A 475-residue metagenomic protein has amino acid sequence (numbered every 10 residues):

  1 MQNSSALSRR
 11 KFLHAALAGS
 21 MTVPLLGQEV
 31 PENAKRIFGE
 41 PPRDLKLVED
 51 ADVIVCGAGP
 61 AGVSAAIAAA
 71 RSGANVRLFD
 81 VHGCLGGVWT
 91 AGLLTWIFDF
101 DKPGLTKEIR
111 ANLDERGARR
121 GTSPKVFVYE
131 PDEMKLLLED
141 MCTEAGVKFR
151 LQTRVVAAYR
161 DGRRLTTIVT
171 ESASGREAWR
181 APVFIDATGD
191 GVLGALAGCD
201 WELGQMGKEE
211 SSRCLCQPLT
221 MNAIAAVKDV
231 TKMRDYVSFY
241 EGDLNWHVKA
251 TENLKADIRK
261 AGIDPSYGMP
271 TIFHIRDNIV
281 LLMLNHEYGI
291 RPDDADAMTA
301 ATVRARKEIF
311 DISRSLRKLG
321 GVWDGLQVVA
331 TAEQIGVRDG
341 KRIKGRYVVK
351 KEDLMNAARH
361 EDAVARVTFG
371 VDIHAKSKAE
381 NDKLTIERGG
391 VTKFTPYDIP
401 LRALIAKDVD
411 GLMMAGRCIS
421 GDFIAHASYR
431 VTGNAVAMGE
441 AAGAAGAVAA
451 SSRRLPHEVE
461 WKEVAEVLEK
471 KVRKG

Functional and structural regions predicted by a protein language model:
Q2-G19: N-terminal secretory signal peptides and thylakoid transit peptides that target proteins across membranes
A15, A68, A74-N75, D80-R163 (+1 more regions): Conserved N-terminal/central alpha/beta ligand/cofactor-binding core
A34-D50: A short, basic/flexible loop-to-alpha-helix module at the beginning of a structural domain
G39, S172-V183, A187-G475: Flavin (FAD/FMN)-binding glycine-rich loop and adjacent Rossmann-like elements that form
L47-G59: Beta1/beta-strand and adjacent pyrophosphate-binding region of the FAD-binding site in flavoprotein oxidoreductases
G62: N-terminal Rossmann-fold NAD(P) dinucleotide-binding loop
Y159-A178: Conserved beta-strand-loop-beta-strand element in the redox core of flavoprotein oxidoreductases
